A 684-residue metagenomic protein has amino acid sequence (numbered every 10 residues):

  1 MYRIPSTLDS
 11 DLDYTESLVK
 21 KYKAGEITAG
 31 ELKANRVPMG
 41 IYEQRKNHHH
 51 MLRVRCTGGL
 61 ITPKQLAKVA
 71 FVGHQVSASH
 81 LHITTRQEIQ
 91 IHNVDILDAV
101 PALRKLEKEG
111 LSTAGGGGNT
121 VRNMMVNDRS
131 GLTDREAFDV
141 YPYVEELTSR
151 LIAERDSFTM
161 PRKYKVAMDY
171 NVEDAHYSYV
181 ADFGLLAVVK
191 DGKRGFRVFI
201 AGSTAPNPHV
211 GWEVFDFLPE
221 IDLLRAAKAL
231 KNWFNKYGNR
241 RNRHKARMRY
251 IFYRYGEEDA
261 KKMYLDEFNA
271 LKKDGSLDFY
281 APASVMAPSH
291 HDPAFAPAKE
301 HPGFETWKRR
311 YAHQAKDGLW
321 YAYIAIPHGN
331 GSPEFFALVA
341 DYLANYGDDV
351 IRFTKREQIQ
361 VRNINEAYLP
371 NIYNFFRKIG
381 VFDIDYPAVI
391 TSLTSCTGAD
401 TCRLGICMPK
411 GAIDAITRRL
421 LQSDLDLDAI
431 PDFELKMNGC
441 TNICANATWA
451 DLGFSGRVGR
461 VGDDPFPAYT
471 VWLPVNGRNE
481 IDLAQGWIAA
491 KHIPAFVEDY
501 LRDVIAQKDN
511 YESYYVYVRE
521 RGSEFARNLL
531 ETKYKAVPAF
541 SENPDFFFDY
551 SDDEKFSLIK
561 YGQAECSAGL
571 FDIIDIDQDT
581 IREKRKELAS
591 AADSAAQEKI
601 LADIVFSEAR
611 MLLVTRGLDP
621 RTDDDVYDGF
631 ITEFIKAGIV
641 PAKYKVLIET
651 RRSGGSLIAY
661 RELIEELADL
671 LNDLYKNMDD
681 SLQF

Functional and structural regions predicted by a protein language model:
M1-E587: Peripheral terminal and linker regions in Fe-S/redox and tRNA-modifying enzymes
D572-E587, F606-F684: Long, charged low-complexity segments
A589-A592: Hydrophobic/aromatic side-chain positions at a characteristic register within alpha-helices of tetratricopeptide repeats
